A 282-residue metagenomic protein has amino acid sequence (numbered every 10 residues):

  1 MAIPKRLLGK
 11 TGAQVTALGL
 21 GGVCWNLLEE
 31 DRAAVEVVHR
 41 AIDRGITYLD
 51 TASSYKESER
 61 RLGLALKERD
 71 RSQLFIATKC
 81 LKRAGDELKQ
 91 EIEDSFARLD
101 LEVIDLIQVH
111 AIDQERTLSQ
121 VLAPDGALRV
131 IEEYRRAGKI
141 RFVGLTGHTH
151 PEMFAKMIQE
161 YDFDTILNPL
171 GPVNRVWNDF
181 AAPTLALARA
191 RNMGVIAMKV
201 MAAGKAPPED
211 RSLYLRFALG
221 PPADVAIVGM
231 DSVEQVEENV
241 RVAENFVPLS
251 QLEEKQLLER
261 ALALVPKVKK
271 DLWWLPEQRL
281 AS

Functional and structural regions predicted by a protein language model:
M1-L74: N-terminal binding-site loop/beta-alpha segment at the start of enzyme catalytic domains that lines or forms
K5, V38, E59, G63 (+6 more regions): Generic structural signal for well-ordered alpha-helices, preferentially at hydrophobic/aromatic core positions
L8, L20, L49, L62 (+8 more regions): Conserved, mostly hydrophobic/aromatic
G21-R32, A77-E87, L118-Q120, K205-E209: Active-site mouth loops of central-metabolism enzymes
E29, D43, R83-P172, V176-P183 (+2 more regions): Glycine/proline-rich, positively charged, aromatic-decorated active-site loop/lid region on the catalytic face
R40-I42, I46-T47, D179-S282: Structured C-terminal cap/extension of enzyme domains
T47-S53, A77-T78, R141-L145, L167-N168 (+2 more regions): Short catalytic-loop micro-motif centered on adjacent basic/acidic residues
E59-T78, A127-G138, A188-N192: Alpha-helix-loop-beta-strand connector modules within alpha/beta enzyme cores
